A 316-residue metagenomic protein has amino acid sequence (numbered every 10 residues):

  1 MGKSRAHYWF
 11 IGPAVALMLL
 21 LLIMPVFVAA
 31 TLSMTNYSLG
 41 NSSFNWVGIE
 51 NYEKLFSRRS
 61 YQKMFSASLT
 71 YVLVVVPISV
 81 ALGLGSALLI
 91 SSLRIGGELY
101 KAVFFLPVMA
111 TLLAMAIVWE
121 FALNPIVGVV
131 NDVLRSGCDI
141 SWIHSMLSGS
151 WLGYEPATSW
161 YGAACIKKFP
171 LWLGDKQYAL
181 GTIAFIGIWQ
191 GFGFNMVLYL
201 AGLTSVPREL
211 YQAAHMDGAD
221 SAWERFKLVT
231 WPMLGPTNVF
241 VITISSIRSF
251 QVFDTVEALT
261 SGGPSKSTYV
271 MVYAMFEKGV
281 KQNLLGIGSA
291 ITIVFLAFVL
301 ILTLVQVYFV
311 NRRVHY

Functional and structural regions predicted by a protein language model:
G2-Y316: A structural signal for multi-pass alpha-helical bundles of membrane permease subunits that mediate small-molecule
